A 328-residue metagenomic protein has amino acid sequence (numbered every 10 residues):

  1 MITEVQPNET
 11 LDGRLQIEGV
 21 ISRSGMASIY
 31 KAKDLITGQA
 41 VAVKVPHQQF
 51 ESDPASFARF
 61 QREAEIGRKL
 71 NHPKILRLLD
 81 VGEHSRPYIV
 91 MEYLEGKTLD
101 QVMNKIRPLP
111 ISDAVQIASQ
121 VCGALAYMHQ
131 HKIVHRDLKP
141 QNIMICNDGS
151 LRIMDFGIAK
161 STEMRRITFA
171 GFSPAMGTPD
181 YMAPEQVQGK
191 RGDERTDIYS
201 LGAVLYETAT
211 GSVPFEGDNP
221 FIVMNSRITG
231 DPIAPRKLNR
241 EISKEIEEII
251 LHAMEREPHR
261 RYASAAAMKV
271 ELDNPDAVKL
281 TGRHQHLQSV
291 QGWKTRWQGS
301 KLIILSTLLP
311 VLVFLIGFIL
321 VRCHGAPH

Functional and structural regions predicted by a protein language model:
E18-S24, I29: Protein kinase glycine-rich loop
H47-K69: AlphaC helix of the eukaryotic protein kinase fold
V81: Activation-segment/catalytic-loop signature of the eukaryotic protein kinase fold
H84-T98, V102: Conserved short submotifs of the Hanks-type protein kinase catalytic core that shape the nucleotide-binding pocket
I117-A118: Activation segment signature within eukaryotic-like protein kinase domains
G123-I133: Protein kinase catalytic-loop region centered on the HRD/HxD motif
L125, T178-L280: C-terminal lobe helix-coil module of Hanks-type protein kinase domains
D148-P184, Q188: Activation segment of protein kinases
